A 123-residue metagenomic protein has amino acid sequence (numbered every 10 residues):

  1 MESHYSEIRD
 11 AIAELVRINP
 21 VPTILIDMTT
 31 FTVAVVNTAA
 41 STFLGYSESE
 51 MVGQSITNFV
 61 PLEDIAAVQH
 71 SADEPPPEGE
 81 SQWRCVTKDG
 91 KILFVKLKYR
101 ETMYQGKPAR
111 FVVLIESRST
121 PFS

Functional and structural regions predicted by a protein language model:
Y5-D27, F122-S123: PAS/LOV and related PAS-like sensory modules
L15-R17, D73-P77: Short loop/turn motifs at secondary-structure junctions and domain boundaries
F31-A34: Conserved hydrophobic beta-strand signature of PAS-family and PAS-like sensory domains
A39-A40, I56: PAS/LOV and allied N-terminal sensory domains
A40-M51: PAS/PAS-like sensory domain cap-loop motif
E50-L62, V68-Q69: PAS-family sensory/regulatory domains
E74, R84-G90: PAS-family sensory domains
L97-V113, S117-S119: Short loop/turn elements at sensory-signaling interfaces that couple input to output
